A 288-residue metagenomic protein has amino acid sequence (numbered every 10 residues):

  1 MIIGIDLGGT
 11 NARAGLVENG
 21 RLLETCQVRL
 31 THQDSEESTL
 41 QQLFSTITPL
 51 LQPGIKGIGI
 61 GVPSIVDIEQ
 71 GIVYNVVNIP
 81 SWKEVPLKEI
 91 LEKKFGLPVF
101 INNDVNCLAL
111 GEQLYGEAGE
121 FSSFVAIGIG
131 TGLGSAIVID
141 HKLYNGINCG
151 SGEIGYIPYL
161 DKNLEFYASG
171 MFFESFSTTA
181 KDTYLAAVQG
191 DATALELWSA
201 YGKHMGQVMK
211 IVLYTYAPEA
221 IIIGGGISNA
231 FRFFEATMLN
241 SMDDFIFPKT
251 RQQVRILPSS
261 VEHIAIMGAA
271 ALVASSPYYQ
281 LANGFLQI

Functional and structural regions predicted by a protein language model:
M1-G57, D67-Q70, E89-L97, L114-G116 (+2 more regions): ATP-binding/phosphotransfer module of carbohydrate and carboxylate kinases, centering on a glycine-rich
E18, V62, E69, I139-D140: A cytosolic small-molecule/anion-sensing beta-strand core signal
L22, V73, L143-Y144: Hydrophobic "anchor" residues
T25-Q27, V76, G146: Residue-level detector of high-confidence beta-strand sites
L30-H32, S81-W82, S151-E153: A short acidic/small-residue loop/turn micro-motif
V73-E84: A charged helix-plus-loop insertion that forms the helical arch/lid used to bind and gate nucleic-acid substrates
V99-N103: General beta-strand structural signal in soluble alpha/beta enzymes
E120-G170: Glycine-rich phosphate-binding loop of actin/hexokinase-like ATP-binding domains
